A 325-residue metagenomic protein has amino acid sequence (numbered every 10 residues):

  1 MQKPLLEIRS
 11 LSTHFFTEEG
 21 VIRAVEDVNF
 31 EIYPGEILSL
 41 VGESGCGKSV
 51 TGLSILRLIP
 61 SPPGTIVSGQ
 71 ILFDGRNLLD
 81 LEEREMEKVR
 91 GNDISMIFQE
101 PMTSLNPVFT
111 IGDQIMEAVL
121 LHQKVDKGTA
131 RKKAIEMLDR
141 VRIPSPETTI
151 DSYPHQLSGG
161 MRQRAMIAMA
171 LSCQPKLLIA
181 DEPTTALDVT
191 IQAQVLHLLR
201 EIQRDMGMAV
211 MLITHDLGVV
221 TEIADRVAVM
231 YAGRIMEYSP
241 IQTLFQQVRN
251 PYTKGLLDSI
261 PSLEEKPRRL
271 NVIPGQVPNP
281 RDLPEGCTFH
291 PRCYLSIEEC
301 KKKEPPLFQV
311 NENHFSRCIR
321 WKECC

Functional and structural regions predicted by a protein language model:
Q2-P4, P144-E147, Y238-C325: Short catalytic/signature loops enriched in Gly
E43, I179-P183, L187-R269: P-loop NTP-binding/switch modules centered on Walker-like glycine-rich loops
I66, L78-S95, L121, T243-V248 (+1 more regions): ABC ATPase NBD coupling module
Q70, R76-N77, T129-T148, L257 (+1 more regions): Conserved ABC ATPase "signature" region
S152-L157, M161: Conserved ABC ATPase signature
S172-K176: A short, proline-enriched helix->beta-strand linker immediately N-terminal to the Walker B motif in ABC-type P-loop
